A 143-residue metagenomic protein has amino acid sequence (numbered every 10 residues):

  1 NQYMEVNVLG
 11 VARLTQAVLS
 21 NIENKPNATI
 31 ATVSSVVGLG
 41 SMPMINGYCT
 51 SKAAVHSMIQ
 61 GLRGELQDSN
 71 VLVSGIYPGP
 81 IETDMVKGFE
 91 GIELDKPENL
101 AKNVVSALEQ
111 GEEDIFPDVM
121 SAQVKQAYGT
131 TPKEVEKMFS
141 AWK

Functional and structural regions predicted by a protein language model:
N1-E5: Active-site Tyr-X3-Lys motif and surrounding loop/helix of classical short-chain dehydrogenase/reductase
T15, S51: Active-site helix of classical SDR
A17-P26: A short helix-coil junction within the Rossmann-fold of NAD(P)-dependent oxidoreductases
E23, G40, G61-L72: Active-site-adjacent segment of SDR/Rossmann-fold oxidoreductases
S35: Residue(s) in the substrate-gating loop at a strand-loop-helix junction that position the organic substrate next
M42-N46, F89: Active-site loop immediately N-terminal to the catalytic Tyr-X3-Lys motif of short-chain dehydrogenase/reductase
G75, T83, K87-Q126: C-terminal helical subdomain
